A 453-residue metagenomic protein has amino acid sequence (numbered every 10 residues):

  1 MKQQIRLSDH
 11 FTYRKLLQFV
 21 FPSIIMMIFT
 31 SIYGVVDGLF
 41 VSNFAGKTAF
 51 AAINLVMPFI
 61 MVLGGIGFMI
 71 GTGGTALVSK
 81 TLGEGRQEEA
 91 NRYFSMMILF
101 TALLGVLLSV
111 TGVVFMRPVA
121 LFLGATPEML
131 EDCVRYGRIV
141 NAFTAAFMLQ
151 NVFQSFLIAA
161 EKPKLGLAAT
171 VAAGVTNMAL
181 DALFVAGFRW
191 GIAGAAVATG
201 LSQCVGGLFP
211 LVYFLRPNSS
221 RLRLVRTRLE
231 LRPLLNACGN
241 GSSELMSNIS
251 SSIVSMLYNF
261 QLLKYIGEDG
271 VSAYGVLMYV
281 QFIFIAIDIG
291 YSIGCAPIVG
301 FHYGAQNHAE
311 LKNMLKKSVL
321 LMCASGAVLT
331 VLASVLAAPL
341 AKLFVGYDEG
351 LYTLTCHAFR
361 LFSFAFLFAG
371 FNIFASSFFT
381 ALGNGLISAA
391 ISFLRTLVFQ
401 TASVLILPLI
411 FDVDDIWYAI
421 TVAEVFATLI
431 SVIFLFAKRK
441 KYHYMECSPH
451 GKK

Functional and structural regions predicted by a protein language model:
M1-V20, V78-A145, T176, G187-S242 (+2 more regions): Short alpha-helical transmembrane segments in multi-pass integral membrane proteins
S8-A45, P58-G73, L77, T81 (+5 more regions): N-terminal transmembrane alpha-helices
L17, Y33, I70, T111-F115 (+13 more regions): Residue-level signal for transmembrane alpha-helical positions in Major Facilitator Superfamily
Q18-D37, I139, A173, S202-G206 (+4 more regions): Transmembrane helical elements of multi-pass membrane transporters/channels
S23, M27, L39, A76 (+15 more regions): Transmembrane alpha-helix boundary and packing residues in multipass membrane permease domains and related
I32-F50, A120-P127, L183-W190, S252-I283 (+3 more regions): Helix-terminus/linker motif at the lipid-water interface of multi-pass membrane proteins
F50-V110, F147-G166, A273-A337, A369-I391: Small-residue-rich hydrophobic transmembrane alpha-helices
G71, I139-I158, A169-N177, A195-L208 (+5 more regions): Short runs within selected transmembrane alpha-helices of multi-pass transporters and secretion channels
